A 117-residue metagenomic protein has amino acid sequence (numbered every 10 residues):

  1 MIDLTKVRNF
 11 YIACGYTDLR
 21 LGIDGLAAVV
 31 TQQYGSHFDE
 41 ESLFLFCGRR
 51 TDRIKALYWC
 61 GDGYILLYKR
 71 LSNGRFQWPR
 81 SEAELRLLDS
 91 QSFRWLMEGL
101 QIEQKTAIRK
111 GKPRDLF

Functional and structural regions predicted by a protein language model:
M1-F117: Polybasic/polar functional segments that serve as interface/processing modules
